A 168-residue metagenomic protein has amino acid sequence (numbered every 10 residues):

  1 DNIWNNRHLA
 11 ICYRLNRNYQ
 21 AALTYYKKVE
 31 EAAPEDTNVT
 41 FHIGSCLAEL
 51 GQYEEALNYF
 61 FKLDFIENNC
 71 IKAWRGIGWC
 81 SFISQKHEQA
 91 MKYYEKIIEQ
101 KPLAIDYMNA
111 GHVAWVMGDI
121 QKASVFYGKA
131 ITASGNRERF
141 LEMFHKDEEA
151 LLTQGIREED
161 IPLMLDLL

Functional and structural regions predicted by a protein language model:
E99, H112-R139, L165-D166: TPR/TPR-like (Sel1-like) alpha-helical repeat modules
S134-L168: Terminal, low-structured helical/coil segments at or just beyond the last alpha-helical repeat
